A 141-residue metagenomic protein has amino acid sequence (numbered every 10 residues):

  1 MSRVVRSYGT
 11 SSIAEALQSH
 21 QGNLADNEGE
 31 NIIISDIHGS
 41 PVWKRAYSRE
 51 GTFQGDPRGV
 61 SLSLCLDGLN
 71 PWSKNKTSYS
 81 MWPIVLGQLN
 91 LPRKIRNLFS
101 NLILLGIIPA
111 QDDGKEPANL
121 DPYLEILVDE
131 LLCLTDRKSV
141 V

Functional and structural regions predicted by a protein language model:
M1-V141: Domain-level cores of phosphate- or acyl-group-handling catalytic modules
